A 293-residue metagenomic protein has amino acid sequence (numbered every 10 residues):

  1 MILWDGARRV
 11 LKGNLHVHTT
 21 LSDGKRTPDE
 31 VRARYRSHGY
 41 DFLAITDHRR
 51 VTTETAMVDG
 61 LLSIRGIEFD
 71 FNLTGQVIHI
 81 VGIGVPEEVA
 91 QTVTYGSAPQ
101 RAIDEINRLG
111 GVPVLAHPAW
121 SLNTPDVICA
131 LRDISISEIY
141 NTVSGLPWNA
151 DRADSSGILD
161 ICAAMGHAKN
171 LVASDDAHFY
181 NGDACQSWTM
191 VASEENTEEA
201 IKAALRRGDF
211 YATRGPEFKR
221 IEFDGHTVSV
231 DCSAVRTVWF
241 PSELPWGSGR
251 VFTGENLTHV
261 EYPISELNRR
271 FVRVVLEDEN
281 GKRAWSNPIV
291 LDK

Functional and structural regions predicted by a protein language model:
M1-V10, P28-E30, M165-N170, D175-K293: C-terminal functional module detector
I2-D133, E138-L159, A173-S174, F179-N181 (+5 more regions): A metal-dependent hydrolase metal-coordination microenvironment
